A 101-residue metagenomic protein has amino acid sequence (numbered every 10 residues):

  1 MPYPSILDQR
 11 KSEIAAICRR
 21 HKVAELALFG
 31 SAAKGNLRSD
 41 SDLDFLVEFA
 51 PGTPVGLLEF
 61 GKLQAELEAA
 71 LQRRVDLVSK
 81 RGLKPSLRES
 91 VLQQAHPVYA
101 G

Functional and structural regions predicted by a protein language model:
M1-E25, A33-S39, A50-G101: Catalytic core of pol beta-like nucleotidyltransferases
L28: Conserved histidines in hydrophobic membrane contexts and catalytic metal-binding motifs
S39-F45: A short, structured beta-strand/loop element
